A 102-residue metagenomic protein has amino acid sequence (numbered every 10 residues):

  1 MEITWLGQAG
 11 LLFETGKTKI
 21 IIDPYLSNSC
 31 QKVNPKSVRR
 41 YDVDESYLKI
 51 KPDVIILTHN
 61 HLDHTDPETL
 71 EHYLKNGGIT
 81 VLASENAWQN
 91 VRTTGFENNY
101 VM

Functional and structural regions predicted by a protein language model:
M1-T4: Extreme N-terminal starter segment of soluble prokaryotic enzymes
A9-L12, N28-S29, H61-T65, W88-V91: Active-site environment of divalent metal-dependent phosphoester hydrolases
F13-K17: Active-site beta-strand termini and strand-to-loop segments that position acidic
T18, N76-T80, F96: A short helix->loop->beta-strand "cap" motif at the edges of active sites that frequently abuts
T18-I56, E68-H72: Pre-active-site segment of Zn-dependent metallo-hydrolases
I56, T80-L82: A short beta-strand/loop micro-motif in the catalytic core of glycosyltransferases that engages the nucleotide-sugar
D66-N76, N90-T94: Metal-dependent catalytic neighborhoods of phosphoester/phosphodiester hydrolases
A83-M102: Metallo-beta-lactamase
